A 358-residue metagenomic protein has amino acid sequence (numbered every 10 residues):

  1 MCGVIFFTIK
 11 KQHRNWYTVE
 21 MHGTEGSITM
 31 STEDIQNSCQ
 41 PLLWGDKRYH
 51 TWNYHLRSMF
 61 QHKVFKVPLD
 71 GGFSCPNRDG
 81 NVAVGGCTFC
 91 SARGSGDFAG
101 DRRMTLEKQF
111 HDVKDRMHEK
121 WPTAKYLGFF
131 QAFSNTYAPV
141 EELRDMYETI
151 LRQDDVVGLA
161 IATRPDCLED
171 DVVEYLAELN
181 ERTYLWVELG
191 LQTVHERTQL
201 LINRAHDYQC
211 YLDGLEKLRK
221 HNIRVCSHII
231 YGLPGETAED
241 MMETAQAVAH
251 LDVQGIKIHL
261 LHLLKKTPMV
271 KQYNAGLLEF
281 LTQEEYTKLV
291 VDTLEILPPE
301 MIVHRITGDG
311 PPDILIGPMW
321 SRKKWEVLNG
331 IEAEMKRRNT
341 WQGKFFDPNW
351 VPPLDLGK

Functional and structural regions predicted by a protein language model:
Y17-H22, G26-L127: N-terminal [4Fe-4S]-dependent radical SAM core
H22-T24, I28-Y54, S58-F65, G255 (+1 more regions): Auxiliary Fe-S-binding modules of radical SAM enzymes
F65-L69, Y126-G128, L159-I161, L185-L189 (+3 more regions): Hydrophobic faces of well-ordered beta-strands that scaffold small-molecule active sites in alpha/beta enzyme cores
R93-V113, M117-V140, D155-L168, T183-Y211 (+1 more regions): Core AdoMet radical
V113-M117, L168-R182, D213, M242-D252 (+1 more regions): Short amphipathic alpha-helices and their capping/turn segments at secondary-structure boundaries
H118, Y147-D154, L176-Y184, E216-K220: Acidic (Asp/Glu)-rich catalytic clusters
Q209-P268, E284-T307: Conserved C-terminal portion of the radical SAM core fold that forms the substrate/S-adenosylmethionine-binding
